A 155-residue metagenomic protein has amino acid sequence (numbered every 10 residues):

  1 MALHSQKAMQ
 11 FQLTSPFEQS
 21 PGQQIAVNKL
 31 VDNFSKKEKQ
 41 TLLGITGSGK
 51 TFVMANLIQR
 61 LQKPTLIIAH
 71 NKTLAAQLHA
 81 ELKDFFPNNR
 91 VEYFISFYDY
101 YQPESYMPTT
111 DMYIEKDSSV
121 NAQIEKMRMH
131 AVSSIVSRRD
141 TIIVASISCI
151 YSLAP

Functional and structural regions predicted by a protein language model:
M1-P155: ASCE RecA-like P-loop NTPase motor cores that couple ATP hydrolysis to mechanical translocation on nucleic acids
